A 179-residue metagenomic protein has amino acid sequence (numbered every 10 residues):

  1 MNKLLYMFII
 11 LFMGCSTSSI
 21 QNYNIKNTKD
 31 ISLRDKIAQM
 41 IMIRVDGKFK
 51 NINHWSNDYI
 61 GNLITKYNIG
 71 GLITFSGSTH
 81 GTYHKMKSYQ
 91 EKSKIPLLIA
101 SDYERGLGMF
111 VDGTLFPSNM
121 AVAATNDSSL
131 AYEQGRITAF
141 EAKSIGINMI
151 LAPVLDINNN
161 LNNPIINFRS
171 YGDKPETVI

Functional and structural regions predicted by a protein language model:
L4-M13: Sec-dependent N-terminal signal peptides
C15-T17: N-terminal Sec signal peptide cleavage junction
I20-S56: Boundary/entry segment of secreted carbohydrate-active catalytic domains
D46-S56, I60-V178: Enzymes and membrane/adaptor proteins characterized by extended Gly/Ser/Thr/Asp/Glu-rich, aromatic-dotted
